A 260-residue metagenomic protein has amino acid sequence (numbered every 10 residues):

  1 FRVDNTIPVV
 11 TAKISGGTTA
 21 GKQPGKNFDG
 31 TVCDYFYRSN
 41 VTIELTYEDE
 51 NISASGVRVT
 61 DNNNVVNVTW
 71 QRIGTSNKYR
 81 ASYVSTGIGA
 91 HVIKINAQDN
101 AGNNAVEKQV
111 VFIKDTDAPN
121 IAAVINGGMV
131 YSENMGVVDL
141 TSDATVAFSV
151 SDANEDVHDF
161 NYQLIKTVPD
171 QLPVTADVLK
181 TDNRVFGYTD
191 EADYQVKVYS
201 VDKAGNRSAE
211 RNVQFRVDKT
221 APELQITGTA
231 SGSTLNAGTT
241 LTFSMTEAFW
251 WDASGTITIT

Functional and structural regions predicted by a protein language model:
F1-T260: Low-complexity, disordered linker/stalk regions enriched in Pro/Thr/Ser/Gly
